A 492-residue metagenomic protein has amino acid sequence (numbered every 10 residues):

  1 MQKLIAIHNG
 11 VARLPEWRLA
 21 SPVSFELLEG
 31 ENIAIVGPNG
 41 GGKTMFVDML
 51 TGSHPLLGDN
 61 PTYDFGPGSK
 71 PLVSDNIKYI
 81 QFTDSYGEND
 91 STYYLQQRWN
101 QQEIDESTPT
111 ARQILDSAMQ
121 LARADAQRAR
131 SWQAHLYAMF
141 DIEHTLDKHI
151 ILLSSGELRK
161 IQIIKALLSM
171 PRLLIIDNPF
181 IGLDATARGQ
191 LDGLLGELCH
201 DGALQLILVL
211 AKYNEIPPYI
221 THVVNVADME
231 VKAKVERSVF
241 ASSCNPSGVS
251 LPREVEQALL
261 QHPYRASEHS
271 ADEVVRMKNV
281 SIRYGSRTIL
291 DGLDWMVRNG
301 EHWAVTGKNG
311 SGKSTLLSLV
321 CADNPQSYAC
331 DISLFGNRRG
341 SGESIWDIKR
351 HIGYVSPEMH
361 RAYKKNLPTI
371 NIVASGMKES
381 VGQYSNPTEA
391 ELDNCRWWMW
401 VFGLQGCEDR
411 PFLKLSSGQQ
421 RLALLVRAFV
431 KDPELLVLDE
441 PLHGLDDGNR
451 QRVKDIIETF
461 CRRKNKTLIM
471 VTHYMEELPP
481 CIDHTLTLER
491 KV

Functional and structural regions predicted by a protein language model:
T44-L121, L317-V381: ABC ATPase nucleotide-binding domain signature region
R128-T145, E389-C407: Conserved ABC ATPase "signature" region
H149, N178-F180, P411, E440-P441: Walker B catalytic motif
H149-L153, Y384-P387, P411-L415, Q419: Conserved ABC ATPase signature
Q162-I163, L425: Hydrophobic anchor residue at the start of the ABC signature
D177, L183-D184, R188, D439 (+2 more regions): ABC-family nucleotide-binding domains
D228-A258, P479-P480, L488-V492: Conserved beta-strand-loop-alpha-helix hinge in the C-terminal portion of ABC ATPase nucleotide-binding domains
